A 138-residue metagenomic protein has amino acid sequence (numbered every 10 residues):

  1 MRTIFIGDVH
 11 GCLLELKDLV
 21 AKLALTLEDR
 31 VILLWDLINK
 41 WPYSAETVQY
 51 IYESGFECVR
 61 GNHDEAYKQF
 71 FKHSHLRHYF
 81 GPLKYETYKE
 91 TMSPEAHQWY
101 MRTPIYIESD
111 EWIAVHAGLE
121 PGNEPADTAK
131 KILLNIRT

Functional and structural regions predicted by a protein language model:
M1-Y50: N-terminal active-site segment of His-dependent metallophosphoesterases
W41-T138: Active-site neighborhood of divalent metal-dependent phosphoester bond hydrolases
